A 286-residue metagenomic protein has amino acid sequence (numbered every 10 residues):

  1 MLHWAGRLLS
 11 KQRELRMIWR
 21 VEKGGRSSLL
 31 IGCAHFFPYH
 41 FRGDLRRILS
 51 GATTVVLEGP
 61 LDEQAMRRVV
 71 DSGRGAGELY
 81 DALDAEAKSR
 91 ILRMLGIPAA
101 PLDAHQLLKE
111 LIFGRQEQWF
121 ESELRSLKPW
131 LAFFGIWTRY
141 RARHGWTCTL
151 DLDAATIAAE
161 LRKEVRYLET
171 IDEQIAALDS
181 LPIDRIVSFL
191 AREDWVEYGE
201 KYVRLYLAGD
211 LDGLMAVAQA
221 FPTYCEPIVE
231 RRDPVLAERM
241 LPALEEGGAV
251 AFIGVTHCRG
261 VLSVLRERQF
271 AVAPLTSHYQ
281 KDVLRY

Functional and structural regions predicted by a protein language model:
M1-L2, F270: Catalytic cores of phosphodiester-bond-cleaving enzymes
L2, G6-R7, R13-Y224, H278: Structured, acidic catalytic/metal-binding patches in enzyme active sites
T223-Y286: A cross-kingdom marker for long, charged
